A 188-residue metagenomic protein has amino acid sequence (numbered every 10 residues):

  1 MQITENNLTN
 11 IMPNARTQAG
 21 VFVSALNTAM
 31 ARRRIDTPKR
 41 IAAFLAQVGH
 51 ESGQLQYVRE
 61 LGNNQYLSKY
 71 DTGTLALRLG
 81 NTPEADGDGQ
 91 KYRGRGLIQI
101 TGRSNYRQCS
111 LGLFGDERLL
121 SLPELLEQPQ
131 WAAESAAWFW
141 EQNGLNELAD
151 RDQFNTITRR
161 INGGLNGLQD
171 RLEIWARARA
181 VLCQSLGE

Functional and structural regions predicted by a protein language model:
Q2-V21, A46-F139: Peptidoglycan-targeting cell-wall enzymes and recognition modules
V23-R34, F44-G49, R159-N162: Amphipathic alpha-helical segments that form the core helices of the histone-fold
A31-D36, S121-E127, A149: Short, mixed-charge amphipathic alpha-helical segments
R32-K39, Q54, D71, L186-E188: Metal- and O2-centered redox machinery and metal/ROS homeostasis
R34-F44, Y57-L61, E147-T158: Surface-exposed patches in mature extracellular/periplasmic domains of secreted proteins
V48-E51, A149-G167: Acidic helix/loop microenvironments that form the catalytic cleft of cell-wall polysaccharide enzymes
A137, E141-N146, I161: Extended serine/threonine-enriched, polar tracts that run as long, contiguous segments within proteins
R160, G164-E188: Low-complexity, Gly/Ser/Thr/Pro-rich intrinsically disordered linker/tail segments
